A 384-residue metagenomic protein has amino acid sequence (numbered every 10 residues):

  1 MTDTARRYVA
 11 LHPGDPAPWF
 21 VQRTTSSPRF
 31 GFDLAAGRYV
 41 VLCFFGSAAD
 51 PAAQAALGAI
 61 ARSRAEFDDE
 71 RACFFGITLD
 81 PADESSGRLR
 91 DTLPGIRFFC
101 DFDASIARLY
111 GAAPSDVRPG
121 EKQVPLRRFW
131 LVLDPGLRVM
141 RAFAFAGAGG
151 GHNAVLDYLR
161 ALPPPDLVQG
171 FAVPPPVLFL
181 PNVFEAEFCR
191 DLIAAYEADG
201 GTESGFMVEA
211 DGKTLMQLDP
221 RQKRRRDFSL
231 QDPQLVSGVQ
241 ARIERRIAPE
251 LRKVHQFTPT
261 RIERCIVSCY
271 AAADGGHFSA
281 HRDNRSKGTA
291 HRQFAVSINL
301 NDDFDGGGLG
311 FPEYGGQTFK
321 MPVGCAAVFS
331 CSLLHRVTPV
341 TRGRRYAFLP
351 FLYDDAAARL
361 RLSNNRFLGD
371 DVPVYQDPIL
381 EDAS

Functional and structural regions predicted by a protein language model:
T2-P165: Chalcogenol-based redox active-site neighborhoods
A17, R127-R128, I262, A295 (+1 more regions): Short coil/loop residues immediately preceding or within conserved phosphate-binding loops of NTP-utilizing enzyme
P135, N153-A326, H335-S384: Fe(II)/2-oxoglutarate oxygenase catalytic core
